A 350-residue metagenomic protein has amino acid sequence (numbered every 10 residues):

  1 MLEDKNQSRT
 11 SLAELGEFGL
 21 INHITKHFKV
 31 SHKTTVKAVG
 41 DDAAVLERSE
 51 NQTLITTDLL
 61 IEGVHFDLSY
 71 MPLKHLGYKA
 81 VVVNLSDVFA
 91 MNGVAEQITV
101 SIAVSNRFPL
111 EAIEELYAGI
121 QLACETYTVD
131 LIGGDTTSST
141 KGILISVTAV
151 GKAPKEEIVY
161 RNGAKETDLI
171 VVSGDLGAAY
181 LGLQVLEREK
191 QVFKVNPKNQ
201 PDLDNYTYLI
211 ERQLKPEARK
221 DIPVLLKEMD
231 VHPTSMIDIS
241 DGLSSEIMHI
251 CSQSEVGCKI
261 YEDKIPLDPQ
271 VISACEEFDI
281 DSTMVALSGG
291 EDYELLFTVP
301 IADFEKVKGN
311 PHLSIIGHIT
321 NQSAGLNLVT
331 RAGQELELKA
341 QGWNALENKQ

Functional and structural regions predicted by a protein language model:
M1-P72, V100, N348-Q350: Extreme N-terminal cap/leader segments of soluble proteins
L2-G19, H23-K29, R107-D130, T140-I145 (+3 more regions): Glycine-/charge-enriched secondary-structure boundary and capping motifs
K33-K37, K215, V285-S288: Short Gly/Pro-enriched turn/cap motifs at secondary-structure boundaries
K37, S69-L85, R107-A118: Glycine-rich anion/phosphate-binding loops
V45, N84, N92, L131 (+4 more regions): Residue-level signal for inorganic ion chemistry
E47, L60, E96-E189, H318: Glycine-rich anion-binding loops of enzyme active sites
G182-N199, L203: Short, compositionally biased
Q200-H249: Polyanion-binding loop/helix "lid" in catalytic or ligand-binding cores
